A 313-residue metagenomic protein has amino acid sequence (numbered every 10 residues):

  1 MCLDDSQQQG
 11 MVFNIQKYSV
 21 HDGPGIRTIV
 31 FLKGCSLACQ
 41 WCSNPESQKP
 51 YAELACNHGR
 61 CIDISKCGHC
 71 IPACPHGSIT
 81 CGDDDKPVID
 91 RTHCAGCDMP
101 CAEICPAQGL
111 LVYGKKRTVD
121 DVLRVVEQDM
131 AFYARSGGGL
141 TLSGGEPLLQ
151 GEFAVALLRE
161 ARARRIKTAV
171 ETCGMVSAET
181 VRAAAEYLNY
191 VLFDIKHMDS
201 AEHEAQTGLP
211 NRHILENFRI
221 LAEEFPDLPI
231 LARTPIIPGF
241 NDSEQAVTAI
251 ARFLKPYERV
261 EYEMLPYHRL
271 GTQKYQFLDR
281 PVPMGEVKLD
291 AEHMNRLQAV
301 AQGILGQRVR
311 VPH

Functional and structural regions predicted by a protein language model:
M1-P24, D227, I236-H313: Auxiliary Fe-S-binding modules of radical SAM enzymes
V12-K66, P87-G96: N-terminal pre-triad scaffold of radical SAM enzymes
Q40-S47, G68-V88, D98-K115: Iron-sulfur cluster-binding cysteine motifs and their immediate structural context in ferredoxin-like electron-transfer
C56, E204-P210, D279-E286: Short glycine-enriched, charge-decorated loop/helix-capping segments at active-site entrances that position
C56-I62, G114-D129: Extended, non-globular alpha-helical segments
Q108, E160-R164, I304: Conserved dinucleotide-binding and phosphotransfer motif residues
D120-Q276: Conserved AdoMet/S-adenosylmethionine-binding subsite of the radical SAM
